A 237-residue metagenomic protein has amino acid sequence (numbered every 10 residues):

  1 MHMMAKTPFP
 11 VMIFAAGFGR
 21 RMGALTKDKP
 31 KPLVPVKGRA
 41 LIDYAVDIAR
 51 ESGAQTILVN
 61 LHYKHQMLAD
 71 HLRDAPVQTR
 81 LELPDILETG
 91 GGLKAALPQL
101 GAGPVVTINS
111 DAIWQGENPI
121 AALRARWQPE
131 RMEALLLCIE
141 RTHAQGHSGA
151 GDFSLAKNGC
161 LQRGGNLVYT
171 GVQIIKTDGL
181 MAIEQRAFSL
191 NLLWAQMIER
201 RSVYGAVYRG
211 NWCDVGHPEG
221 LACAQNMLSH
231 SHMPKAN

Functional and structural regions predicted by a protein language model:
H2-L68, P119: N-terminal glycine-rich phosphate-binding loop and ensuing alpha1 helix
M3-K6, K27, Q99, Q128 (+1 more regions): Short, flexible hinge/linker loops that cap or flank conserved catalytic cores
V11-I13, V59, T107, A134-L137 (+1 more regions): Structural beta-sheet core signal
P32, P76-T79, S202-Y204: Conserved beta-strand segments of alpha/beta enzyme cores
Y44, G92-A95, L193: Well-ordered alpha-helical segments embedded in enzymatic catalytic cores
N60-H62, R80-L83, L137, G164 (+1 more regions): Conserved beta-strand termini and adjacent loop/short-helix elements that scaffold enzyme active sites in alpha/beta
L68-A156, A182: Conserved beta-loop-beta/alpha segment of the NTase-like Rossmann-fold superfamily that binds/positions NTPs
V106-I108, I113, N118-P129, T142-Q145 (+1 more regions): Catalytic-core segments of class I nucleotidyltransferases/pyrophosphorylases that form NMP-activated intermediates
